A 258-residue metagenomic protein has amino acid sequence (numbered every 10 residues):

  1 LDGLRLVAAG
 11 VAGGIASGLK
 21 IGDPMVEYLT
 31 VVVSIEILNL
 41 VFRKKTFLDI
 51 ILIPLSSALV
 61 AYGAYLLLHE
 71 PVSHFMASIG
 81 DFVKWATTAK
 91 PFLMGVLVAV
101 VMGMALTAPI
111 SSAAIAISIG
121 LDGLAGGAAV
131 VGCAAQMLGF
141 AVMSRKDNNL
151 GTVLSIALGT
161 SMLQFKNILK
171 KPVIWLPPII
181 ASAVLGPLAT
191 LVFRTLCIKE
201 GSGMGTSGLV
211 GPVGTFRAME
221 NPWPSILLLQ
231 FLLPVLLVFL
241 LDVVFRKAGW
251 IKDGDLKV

Functional and structural regions predicted by a protein language model:
L1-V258: Pore-lining transmembrane helices
